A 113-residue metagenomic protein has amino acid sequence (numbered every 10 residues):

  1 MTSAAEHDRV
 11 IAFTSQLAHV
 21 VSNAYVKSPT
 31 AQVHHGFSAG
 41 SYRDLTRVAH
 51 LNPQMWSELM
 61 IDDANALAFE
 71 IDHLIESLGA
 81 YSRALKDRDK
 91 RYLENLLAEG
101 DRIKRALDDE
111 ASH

Functional and structural regions predicted by a protein language model:
M1-Q16, Q32-H35: Conserved Rossmann-fold dehydrogenase catalytic segment
S3-A5, D89, H113: Low-complexity, intrinsically disordered or weakly predicted helical/coil tracts enriched in serine/threonine
S22: Acidic/glycine-rich phosphate/pyrophosphate-binding loops and surrounding catalytic core that coordinate Mg2+
V33-I103: Interdomain hinge/lid region at the active-site interface of Rossmann-like NAD(P)-dependent oxidoreductases
R105-H113: Long, positively charged, glycine-interspersed low-complexity recognition regions
